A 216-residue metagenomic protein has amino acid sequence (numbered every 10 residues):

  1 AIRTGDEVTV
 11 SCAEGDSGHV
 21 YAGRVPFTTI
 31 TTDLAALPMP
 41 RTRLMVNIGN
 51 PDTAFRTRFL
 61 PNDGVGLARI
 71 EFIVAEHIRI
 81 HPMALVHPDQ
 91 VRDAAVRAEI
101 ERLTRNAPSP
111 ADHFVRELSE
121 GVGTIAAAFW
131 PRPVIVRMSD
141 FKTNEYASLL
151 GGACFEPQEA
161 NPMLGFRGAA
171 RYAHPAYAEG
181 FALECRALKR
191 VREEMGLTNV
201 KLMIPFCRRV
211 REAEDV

Functional and structural regions predicted by a protein language model:
A1-T4: Conformationally flexible catalytic loops at phosphate/diphosphate-handling active centers
D16, A22-V25, Y172-A173: Glycine/Thr-rich beta-alpha phosphate-binding loop at enzyme active sites
D16-S17, A160: Glycine-rich, flexible loop/turn motifs
V20-A36: Short, compositionally biased
T31-V216: Conserved alpha/beta-domain cores
